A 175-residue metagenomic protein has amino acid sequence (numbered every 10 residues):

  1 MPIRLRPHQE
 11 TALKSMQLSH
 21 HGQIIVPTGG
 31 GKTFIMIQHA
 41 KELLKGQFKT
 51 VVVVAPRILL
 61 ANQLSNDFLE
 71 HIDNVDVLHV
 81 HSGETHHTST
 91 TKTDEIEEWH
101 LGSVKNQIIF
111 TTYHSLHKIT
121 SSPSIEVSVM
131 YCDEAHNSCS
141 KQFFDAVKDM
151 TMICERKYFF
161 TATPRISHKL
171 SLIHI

Functional and structural regions predicted by a protein language model:
M1-I25: Conserved pre-motif I regulatory segment
M16, I35-L43, L64, A146: Hydrophobic residues on the short alpha-helix immediately C-terminal to a glycine-rich phosphate/catalytic loop
H20-H39: Walker A/P-loop
P27-G29, H136-N137, T151-L170: Conserved helicase ATPase motor motifs in RecA-like P-loop NTPase domains
K49-F68: Conserved Walker A/P-loop ATP-binding site and its immediately adjacent core in helicase/helicase-like ATPase domains
V75-K118: Inter-Walker segment of RecA-like/P-loop motor cores
S122-Y158: SF2 helicase catalytic motif II
I173-I175: Conserved small/polar residues in nucleotide/adenosyl-binding loops
